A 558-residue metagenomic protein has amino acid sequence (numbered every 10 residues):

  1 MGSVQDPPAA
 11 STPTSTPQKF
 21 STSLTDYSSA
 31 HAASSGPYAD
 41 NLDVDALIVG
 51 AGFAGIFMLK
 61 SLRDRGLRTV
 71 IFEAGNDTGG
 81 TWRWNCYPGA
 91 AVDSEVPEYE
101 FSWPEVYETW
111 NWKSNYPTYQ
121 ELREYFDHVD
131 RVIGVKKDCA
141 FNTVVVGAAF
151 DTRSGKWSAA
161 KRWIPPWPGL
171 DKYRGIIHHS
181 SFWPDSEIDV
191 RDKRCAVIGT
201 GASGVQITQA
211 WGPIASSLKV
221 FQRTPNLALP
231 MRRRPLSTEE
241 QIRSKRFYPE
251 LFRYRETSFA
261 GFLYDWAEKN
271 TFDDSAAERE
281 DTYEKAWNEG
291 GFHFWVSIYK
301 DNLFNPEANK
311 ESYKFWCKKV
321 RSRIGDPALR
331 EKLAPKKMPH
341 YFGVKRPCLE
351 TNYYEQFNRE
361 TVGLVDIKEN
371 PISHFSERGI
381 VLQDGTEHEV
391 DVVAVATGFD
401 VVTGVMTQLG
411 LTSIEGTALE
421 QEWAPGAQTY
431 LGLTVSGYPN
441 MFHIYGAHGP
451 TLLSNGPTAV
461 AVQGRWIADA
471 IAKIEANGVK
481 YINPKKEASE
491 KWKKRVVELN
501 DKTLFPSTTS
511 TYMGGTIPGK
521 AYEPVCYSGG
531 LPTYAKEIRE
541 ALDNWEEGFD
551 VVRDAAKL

Functional and structural regions predicted by a protein language model:
G2-A46, A51-A54, S61-L170, S186 (+2 more regions): N-terminal FAD-binding dinucleotide-binding subdomain shared by FAD-dependent oxidases/monooxygenases
G55-I56, G204: N-terminal Rossmann-fold NAD(P) dinucleotide-binding loop
W163, R174-I177: Lumenal/extracellular "mature" regions of secretory-pathway glycan-modifying transferases
S180-F182: Active-site glycine-rich loop that binds ribose-phosphate moieties when present
P184-I188, C195-I198: A conserved hydrophobic secondary-structure block that centers on an alpha-helix together with its immediately flanking
D192-K193, P335: Short, surface-exposed connector motifs at secondary-structure boundaries
R194-A215: Rossmann-like NAD(P)H-binding beta-loop-alpha module
